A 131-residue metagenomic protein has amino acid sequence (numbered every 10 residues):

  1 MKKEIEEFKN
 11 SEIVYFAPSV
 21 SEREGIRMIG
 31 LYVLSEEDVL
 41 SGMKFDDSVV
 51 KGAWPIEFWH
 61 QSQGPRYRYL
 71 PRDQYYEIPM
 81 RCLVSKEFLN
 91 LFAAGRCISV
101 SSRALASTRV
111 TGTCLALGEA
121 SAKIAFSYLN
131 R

Functional and structural regions predicted by a protein language model:
M1-R131: Flavin (FAD/FMN)-binding glycine-rich loop and adjacent Rossmann-like elements that form
